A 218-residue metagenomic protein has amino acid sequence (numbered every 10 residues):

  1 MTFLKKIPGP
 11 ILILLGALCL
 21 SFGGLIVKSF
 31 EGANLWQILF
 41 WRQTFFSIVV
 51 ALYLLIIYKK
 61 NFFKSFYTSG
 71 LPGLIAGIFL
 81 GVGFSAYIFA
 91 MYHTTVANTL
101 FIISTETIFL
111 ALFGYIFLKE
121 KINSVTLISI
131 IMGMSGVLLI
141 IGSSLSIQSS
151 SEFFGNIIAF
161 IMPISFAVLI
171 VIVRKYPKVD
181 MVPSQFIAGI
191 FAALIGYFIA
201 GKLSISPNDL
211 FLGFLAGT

Functional and structural regions predicted by a protein language model:
M1-L39, I78, A86, Q148-K175 (+2 more regions): Glycine-/small-residue-enriched transmembrane alpha-helix faces in small-molecule transporters and effluxers
I7, I11-L12, Q37-I56, L71 (+3 more regions): Hydrophobic alpha-helical transmembrane segments of multi-pass integral membrane proteins, especially transporters
A17-E31, L35, L80-Y92, M132-S144 (+1 more regions): Membrane-embedded alpha-helical segments in integral membrane proteins
L20, I57-A97, I103, L139 (+1 more regions): Specific transmembrane alpha-helical segments of multi-pass solute transporters/efflux pumps, especially DMT/EamA
Q37-L39, Q43-I48, I88-K121: Specific alpha-helical transmembrane segments that line the substrate/conduction pathway and gating interfaces
V50, L54, L80, L112-F113 (+3 more regions): Hydrophobic transmembrane alpha-helices of multi-pass small-molecule transport proteins
K59-T68, Y115-V125, V171-P183: Membrane-interface helix-boundary motifs at transmembrane edges
Y67, L100-I103, K119-L139, S149-N156 (+1 more regions): Loop-to-transmembrane alpha-helix entry segments
